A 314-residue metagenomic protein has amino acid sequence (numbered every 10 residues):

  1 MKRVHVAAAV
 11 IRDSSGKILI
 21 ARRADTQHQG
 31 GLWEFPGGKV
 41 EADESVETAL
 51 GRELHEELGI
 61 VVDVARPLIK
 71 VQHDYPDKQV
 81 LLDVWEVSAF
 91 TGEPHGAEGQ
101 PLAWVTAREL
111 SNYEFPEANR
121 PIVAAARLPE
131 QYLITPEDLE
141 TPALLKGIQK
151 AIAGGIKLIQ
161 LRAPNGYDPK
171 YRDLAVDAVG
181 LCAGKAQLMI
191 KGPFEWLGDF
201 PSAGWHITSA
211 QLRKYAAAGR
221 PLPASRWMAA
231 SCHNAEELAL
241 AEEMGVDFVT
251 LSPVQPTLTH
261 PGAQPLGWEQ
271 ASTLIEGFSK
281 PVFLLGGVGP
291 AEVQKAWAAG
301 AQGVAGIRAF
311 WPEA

Functional and structural regions predicted by a protein language model:
M1-I18, K70: Conserved N-terminal beta-strand and adjoining loop/helix that marks the start of the Nudix/MutT-like hydrolase domain
K17-I60, L68-I69, Q187: Conserved Nudix-box catalytic region and its N-terminal flanking loop in Nudix hydrolases and closely related
V71-E93: Active-site-adjacent beta-strand/loop module that shapes the phosphate/pyrophosphate-binding cleft
V84-E86, P94-R127: NUDIX/MutT-family hydrolases
L128-A143, W227-C232: Active-site mouth loops of central-metabolism enzymes
L133, A151, I159, L197 (+4 more regions): Conserved, mostly hydrophobic/aromatic
R172-G192, S209, A217-N234, A263-G289: Alpha-helix-loop-beta-strand connector modules within alpha/beta enzyme cores
S209-A218, F248-G262, G287-A314: Glycine-rich phosphate-binding active-site loops on the catalytic face of alpha/beta enzymes
